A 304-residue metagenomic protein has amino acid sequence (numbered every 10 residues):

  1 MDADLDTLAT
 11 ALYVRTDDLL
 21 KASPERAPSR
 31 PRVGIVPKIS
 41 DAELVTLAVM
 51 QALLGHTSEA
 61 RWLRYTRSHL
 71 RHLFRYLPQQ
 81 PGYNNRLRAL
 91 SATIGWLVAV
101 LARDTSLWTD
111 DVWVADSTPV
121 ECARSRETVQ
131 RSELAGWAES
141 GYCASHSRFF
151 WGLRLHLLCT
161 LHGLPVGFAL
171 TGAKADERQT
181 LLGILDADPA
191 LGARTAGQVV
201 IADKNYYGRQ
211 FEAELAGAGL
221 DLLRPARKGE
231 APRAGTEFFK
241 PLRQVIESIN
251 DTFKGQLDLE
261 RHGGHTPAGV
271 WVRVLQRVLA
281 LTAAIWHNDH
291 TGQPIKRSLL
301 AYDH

Functional and structural regions predicted by a protein language model:
M1-H304: Short alpha-helical elements
